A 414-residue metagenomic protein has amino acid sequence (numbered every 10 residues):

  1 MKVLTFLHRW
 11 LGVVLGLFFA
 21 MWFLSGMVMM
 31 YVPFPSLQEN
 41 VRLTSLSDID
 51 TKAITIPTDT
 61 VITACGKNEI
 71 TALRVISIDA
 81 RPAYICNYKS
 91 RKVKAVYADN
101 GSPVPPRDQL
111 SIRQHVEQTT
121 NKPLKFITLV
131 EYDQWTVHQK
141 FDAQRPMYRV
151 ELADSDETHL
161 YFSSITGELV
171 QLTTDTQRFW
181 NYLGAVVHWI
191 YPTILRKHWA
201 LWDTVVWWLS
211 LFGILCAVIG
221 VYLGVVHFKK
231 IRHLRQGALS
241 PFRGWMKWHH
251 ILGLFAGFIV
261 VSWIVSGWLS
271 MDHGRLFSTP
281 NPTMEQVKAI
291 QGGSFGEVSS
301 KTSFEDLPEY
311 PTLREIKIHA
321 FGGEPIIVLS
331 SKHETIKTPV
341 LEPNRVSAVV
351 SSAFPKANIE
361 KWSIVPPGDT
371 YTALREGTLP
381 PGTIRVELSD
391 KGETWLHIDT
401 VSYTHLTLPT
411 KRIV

Functional and structural regions predicted by a protein language model:
M1-R42, L195, W199-T283: Internal alpha-helical transmembrane segments
L11, P82-Y88, V96, Y148-V150 (+5 more regions): Short, structured motif recognition centered on aromatic/hydrophobic residues
V32-L110: Juxtamembrane extramembrane loops of integral membrane proteins
A80-Y84, S90-R145, A320-G382: Membrane-proximal low-complexity regions enriched in glycine and acidic/polar residues
R91-A95, G101-V104, S155-L160, E168-V170 (+3 more regions): Short loop/beta submotifs within extracellular cysteine-rich repeat domains
V137-I219: Hydrophobic alpha-helical segments
V260-G368: Juxtamembrane segments of multi-pass membrane proteins
T404-I413: Conserved small/polar residues in nucleotide/adenosyl-binding loops
